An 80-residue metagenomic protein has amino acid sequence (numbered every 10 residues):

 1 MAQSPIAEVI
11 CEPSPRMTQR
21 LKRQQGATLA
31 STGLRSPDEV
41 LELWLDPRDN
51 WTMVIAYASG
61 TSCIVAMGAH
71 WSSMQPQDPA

Functional and structural regions predicted by a protein language model:
M1-A80: Polybasic/polar functional segments that serve as interface/processing modules
